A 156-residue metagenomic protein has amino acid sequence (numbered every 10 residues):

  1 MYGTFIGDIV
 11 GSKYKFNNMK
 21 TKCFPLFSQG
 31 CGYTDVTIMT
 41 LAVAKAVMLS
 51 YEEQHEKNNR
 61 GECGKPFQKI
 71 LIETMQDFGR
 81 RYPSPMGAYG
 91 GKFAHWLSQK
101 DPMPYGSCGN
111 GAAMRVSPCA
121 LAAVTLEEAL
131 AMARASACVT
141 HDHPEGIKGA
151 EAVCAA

Functional and structural regions predicted by a protein language model:
M1-A156: Structured, active/binding-site neighborhoods that engage oxygen-rich ligands
